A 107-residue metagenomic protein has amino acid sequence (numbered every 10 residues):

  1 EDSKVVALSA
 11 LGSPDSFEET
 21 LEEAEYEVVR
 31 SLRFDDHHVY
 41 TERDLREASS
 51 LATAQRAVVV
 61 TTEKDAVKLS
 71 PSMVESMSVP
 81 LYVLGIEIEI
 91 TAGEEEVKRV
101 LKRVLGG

Functional and structural regions predicted by a protein language model:
E1-E42, K98, R103: Redox- and metal-dependent alpha/beta enzyme cores, enriched for Fe-S-associated oxidoreductases and cofactor-handling
L8-G12, T62-K64, E87: Structural motif
S16, Y40-E42, V67-S72, I90-E94: Short active-site-adjacent structural elements
D35-H38, M77-G107: Short, flexible loop segments at boundaries between secondary-structure elements
V39-R56, K64-A66: A short, acidic, amphipathic alpha-helical segment used as a generic capping/interface helix at domain edges
T53-Q55, M73-V79: Short, conserved loop/helix-junction motifs that constitute active-site signature segments in enzyme catalytic cores
